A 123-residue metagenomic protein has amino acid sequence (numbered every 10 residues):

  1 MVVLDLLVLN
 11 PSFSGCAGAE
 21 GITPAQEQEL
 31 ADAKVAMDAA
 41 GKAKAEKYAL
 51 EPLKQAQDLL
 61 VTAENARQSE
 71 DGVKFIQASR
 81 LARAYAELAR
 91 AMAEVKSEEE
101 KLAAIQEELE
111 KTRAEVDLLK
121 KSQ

Functional and structural regions predicted by a protein language model:
V2-S12: Bacterial N-terminal signal peptides
C16-Q123: Long, charged/polar, soluble alpha-helical segments
